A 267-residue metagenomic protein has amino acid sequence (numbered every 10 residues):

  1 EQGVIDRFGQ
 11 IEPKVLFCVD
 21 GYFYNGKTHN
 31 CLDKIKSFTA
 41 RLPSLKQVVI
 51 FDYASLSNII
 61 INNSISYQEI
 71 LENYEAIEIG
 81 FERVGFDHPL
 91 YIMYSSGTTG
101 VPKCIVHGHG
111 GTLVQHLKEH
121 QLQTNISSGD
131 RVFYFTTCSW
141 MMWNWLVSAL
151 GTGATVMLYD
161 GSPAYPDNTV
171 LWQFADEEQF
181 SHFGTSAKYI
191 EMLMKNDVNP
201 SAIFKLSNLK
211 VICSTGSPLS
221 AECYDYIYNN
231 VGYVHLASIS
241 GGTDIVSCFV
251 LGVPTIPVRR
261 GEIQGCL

Functional and structural regions predicted by a protein language model:
E1-F38, C104-V106, T155-P163, M192 (+1 more regions): Short beta-strand->loop structural element characteristic of the AMP-binding/adenylate-forming
K14-V15, D33-V48, R131-F133, M157 (+2 more regions): Conserved helix-loop-beta element of the AMP-binding
V15-F86, N196-D197: ANL superfamily adenylate-forming
V49-I50, I61-Y94, V101, H109-H116 (+3 more regions): Conserved pre-ATP/AMP-binding loop-to-beta segment of ANL
F81-V84, G261-L267: Short Gly/Pro-enriched turn/cap motifs at secondary-structure boundaries
P89, S95-T98, H120, V132 (+4 more regions): Conserved S/T- and glycine-rich ATP-binding loop of Class I adenylate-forming
G111-R131, W140-S181, N196: Conserved AMP-binding/adenylation subdomain of ANL enzymes
T152-A154, F180-G184, M194-R259: Gly/Ser/Thr-rich phosphate-binding loop
